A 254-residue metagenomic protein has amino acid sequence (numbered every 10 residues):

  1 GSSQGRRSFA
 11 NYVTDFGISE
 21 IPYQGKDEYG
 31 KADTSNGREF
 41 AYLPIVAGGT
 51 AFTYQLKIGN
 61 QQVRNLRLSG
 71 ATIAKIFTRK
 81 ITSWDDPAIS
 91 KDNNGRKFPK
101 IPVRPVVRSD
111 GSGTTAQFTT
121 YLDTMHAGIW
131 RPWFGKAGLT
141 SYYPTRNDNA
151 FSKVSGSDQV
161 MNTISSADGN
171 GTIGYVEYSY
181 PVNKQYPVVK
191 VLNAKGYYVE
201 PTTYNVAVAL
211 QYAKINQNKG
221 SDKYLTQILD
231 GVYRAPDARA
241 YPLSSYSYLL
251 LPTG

Functional and structural regions predicted by a protein language model:
G1-G254: Flexible loop/hinge segments at secondary-structure junctions
